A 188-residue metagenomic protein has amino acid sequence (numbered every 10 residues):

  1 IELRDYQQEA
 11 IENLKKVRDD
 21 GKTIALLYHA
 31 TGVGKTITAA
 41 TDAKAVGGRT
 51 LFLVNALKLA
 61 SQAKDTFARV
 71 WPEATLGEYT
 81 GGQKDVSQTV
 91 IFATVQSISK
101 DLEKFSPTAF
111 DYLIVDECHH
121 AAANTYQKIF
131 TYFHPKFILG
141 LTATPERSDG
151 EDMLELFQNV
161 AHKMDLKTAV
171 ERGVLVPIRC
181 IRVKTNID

Functional and structural regions predicted by a protein language model:
I1-Y28: Conserved pre-motif I regulatory segment
D20-D42: Walker A/P-loop
T41, A45, K128: Active-site signature of alpha/beta-hydrolase-fold catalytic machinery across serine- and Asp/Cys-nucleophile hydrolases
R49-A56: Conserved RecA-like ASCE P-loop NTPase motor core of nucleic-acid helicases/translocases
L57-G82: Conserved helix-turn-beta segment of the N-terminal RecA-like "Helicase ATP-binding" lobe in SF1/SF2 helicases
G81-Y112, A123-K128: Conserved helix/coil segment N-terminal to the catalytic DExD/H
L113-H119: Conserved Walker B
H119-C180: Post-DEXD/H (motif II) to motif III coupling segment of the RecA-like Helicase ATP-binding lobe
